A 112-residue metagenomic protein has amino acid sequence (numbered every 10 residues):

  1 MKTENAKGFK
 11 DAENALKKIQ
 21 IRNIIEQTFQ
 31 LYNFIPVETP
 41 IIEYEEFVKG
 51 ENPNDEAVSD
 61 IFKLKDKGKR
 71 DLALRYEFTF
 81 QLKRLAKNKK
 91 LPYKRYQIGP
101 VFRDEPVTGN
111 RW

Functional and structural regions predicted by a protein language model:
M1-W112: TRNA-recognition modules of translation machinery and tRNA-sensing kinases, especially anticodon-binding
